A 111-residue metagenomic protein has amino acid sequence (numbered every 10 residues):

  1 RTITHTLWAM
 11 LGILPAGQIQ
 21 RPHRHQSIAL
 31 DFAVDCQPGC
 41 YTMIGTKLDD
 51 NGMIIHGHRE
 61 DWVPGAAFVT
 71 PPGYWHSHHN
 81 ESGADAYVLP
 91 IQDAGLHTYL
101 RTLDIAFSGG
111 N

Functional and structural regions predicted by a protein language model:
R1-A29: A short glycine-rich, His/Asp/Glu-containing loop-to-beta-strand
I19, C40, S77, H97-Y99: Eukaryotic short linear interaction motifs
R21-P22, I28-A33, R59-E60, A67-F68: His/acidic/aromatic-lined binding-pocket segments of jelly-roll/cupin-type domains and related regulatory beta-sandwich
R24-S27, I44-T46, L89-I91, T102-D104: Composition- and surface-driven signal marking solvent-exposed, interaction-prone regions in large proteins
Q26, C36, Y74-W75, A84: A generic "binding-loop/recognition-motif" signal
A33-P64, T102: A short beta-strand-loop-beta hairpin characteristic of the jelly-roll/cupin
E60-S82, I91-D93: Conserved metal-binding segment of the jelly-roll/cupin
H79-N111: Double-stranded beta-helix
